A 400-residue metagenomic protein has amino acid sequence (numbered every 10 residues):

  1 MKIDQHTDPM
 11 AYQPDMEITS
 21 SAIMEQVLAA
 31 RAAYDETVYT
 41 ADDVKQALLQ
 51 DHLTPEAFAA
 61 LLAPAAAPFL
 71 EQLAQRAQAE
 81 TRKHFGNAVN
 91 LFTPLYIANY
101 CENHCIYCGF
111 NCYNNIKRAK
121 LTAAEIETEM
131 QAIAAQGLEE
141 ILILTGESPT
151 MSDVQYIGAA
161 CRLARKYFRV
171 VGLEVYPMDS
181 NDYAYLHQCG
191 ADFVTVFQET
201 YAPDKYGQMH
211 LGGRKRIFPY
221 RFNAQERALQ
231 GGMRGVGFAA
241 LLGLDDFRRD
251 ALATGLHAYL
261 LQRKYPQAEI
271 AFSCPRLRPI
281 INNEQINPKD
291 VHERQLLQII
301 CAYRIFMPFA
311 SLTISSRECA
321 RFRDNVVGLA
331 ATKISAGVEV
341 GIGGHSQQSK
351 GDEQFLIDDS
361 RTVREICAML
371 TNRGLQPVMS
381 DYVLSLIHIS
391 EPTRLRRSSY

Functional and structural regions predicted by a protein language model:
M1-V44: Charged, compositionally biased N-terminal leader segments and the immediate start of the first structured element
K45, H52-V89: An N-cap/entry alpha-helix motif that binds or orients negatively charged groups
A79, K83-E125: Canonical Radical SAM [4Fe-4S] cluster-binding loop centered on the CxxxCxxC motif and its immediate flanking residues
T93, M130, I157-C161, Y183 (+5 more regions): Generic structural signal for well-ordered alpha-helices, preferentially at hydrophobic/aromatic core positions
C112-E129, I133-L229, R234-F238, L242-L244 (+1 more regions): Core AdoMet radical
T145, P219-N283, E293-R321, G328 (+1 more regions): Conserved C-terminal portion of the radical SAM core fold that forms the substrate/S-adenosylmethionine-binding
S346-I366: C-terminal helical cap(s) of enzyme catalytic domains, especially alpha/beta-barrels
I387-Y400: Single conserved hydrophobic/aromatic residue that forms the stacking wall/gate of nucleotide- or nucleobase-binding
